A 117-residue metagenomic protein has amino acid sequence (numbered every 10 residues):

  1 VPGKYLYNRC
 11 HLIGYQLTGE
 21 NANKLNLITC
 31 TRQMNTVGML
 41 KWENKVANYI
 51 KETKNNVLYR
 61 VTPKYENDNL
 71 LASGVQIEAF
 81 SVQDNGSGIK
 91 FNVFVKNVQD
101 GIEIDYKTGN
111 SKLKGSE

Functional and structural regions predicted by a protein language model:
V1-E117: Domain-level detector of nuclease and nuclease-like folds in predominantly extracellular/periplasmic contexts
